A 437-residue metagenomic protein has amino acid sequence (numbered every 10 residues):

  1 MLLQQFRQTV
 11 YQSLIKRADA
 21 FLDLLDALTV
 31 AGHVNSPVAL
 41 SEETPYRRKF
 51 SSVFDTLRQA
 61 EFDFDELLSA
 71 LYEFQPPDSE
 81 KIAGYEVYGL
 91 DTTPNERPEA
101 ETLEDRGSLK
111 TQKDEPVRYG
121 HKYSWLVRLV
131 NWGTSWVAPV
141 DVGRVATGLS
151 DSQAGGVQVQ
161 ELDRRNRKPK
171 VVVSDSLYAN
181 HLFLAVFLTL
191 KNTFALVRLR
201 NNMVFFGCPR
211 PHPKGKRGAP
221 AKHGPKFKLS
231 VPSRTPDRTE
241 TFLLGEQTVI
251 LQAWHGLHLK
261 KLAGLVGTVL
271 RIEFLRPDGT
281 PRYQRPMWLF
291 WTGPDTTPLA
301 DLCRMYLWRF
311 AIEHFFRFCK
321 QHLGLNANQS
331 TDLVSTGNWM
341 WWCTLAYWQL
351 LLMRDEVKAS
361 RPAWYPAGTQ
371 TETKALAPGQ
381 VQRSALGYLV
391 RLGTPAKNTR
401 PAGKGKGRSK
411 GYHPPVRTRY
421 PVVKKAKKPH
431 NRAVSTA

Functional and structural regions predicted by a protein language model:
M1-D63: Gly/serine-rich nucleotide phosphate-binding loop at the start of the catalytic core of nucleotide/ADP-ribose-handling
M1-L14, H33, E101, G133-A437: Single, function-defining residue in the core of a domain
D23, H121-S124, Q153-Q160: Short, contiguous clusters of charged residues that form electrostatic/catalytic patches at enzyme active sites, used
D23-A27, W125-V127, C343-Y347: Contiguous, well-ordered alpha-helical segments that form the cores/surfaces of helical PPI scaffolds
L25, N35-P37, F50, G84-G89 (+2 more regions): A common structural microfeature
L28, T44, Q75-D78, V159-N166: Hydrophobic, Leu/Ile/Phe/Ala-enriched alpha-helical segments that form helix-helix packing faces
S52, E66, E73-F74, S79 (+3 more regions): Hydrophobic, well-ordered secondary-structure segments that either form specific early membrane-associated helices used
T56-G133, A253, L257: Active-site-proximal, Lys/Arg-enriched surface segment that forms a nucleic-acid-binding/basic interface patch
